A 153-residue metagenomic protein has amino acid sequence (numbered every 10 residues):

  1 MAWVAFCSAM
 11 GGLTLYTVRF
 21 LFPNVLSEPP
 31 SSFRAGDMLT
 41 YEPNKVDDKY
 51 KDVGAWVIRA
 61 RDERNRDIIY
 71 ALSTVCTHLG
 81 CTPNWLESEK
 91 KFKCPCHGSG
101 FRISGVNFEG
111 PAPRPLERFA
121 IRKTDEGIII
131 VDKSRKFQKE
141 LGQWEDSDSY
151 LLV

Functional and structural regions predicted by a protein language model:
A2-L86, F119-V153: N-terminal pre-ligand scaffold of iron-sulfur
P23, P95, P111-P113: Proline-rich low-complexity regions
S73-V75, T82-S104, P115: Membrane-embedded segments
R102, E109, I130-V131: A sequence-level detector of short linear motifs
I103-V106, L152: Short, basic/low-complexity N-terminal boundary segments at the transition from targeting/disordered tails
N107-P115, T124-D125: Exported/periplasmic cell-wall-interacting domains
